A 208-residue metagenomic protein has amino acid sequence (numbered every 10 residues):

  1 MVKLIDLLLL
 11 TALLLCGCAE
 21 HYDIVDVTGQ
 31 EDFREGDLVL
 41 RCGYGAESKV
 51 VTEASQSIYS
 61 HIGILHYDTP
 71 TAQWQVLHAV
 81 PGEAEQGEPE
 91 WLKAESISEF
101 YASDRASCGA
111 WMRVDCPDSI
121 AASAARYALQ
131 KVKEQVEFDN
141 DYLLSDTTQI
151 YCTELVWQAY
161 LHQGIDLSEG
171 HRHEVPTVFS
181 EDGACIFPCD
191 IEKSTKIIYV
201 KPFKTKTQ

Functional and structural regions predicted by a protein language model:
V2-L10: Sec-dependent signal peptide recognition, specifically the positively charged N-region followed immediately by
L15-G17: C-terminal motif of bacterial Sec signal peptides marking the signal peptidase cleavage site
A19-H21: Bacterial signal peptide processing site
E35-G36: Loop/turn positions that initiate beta-strands
R41-R113, E137-T147: Glycine-rich catalytic cores of cysteine/serine-nucleophile enzymes that process amide/ester linkages in cell-envelope
Y67, L129, K133, W157-I165: Sec-exported extracytoplasmic/periplasmic mature domains
I120-A128, T148, C152-L155: Stable alpha-helical elements in mature extracytoplasmic
Y142-Q208: Activation targets extended, charge/polar-rich intrinsically disordered C-terminal tails
